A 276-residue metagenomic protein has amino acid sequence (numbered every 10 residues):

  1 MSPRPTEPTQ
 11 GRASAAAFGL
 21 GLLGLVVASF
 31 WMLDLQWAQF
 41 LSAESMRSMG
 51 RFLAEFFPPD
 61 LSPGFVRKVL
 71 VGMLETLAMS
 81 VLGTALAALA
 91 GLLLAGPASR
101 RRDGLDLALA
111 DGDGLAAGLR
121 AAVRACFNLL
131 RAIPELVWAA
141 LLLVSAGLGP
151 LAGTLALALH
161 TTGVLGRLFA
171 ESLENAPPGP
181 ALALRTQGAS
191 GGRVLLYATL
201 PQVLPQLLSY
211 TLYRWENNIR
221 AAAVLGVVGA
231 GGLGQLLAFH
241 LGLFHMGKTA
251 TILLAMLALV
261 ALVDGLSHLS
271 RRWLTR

Functional and structural regions predicted by a protein language model:
M1-A85, L89-L93, P97-G118, T275: N-terminal, non-cleaved signal-anchor transmembrane helix
V66, L70, L74, L115-A122 (+6 more regions): Alpha-helical membrane-protein architecture signal
S80, T84-L92, G96, L136 (+7 more regions): Hydrophobic positions within alpha-helical transmembrane segments of bacterial inner-membrane proteins
L92-R100, L168-N175, G179, N218 (+1 more regions): Membrane-spanning helices that line or support transport/gating and their immediate boundary helices in channels
A116-A156: Generic hydrophobic transmembrane alpha-helix motif, especially the helices
L141, G147-T199, P205-R214, G265: Membrane-cytosol interface at the C-terminal ends of specific transmembrane alpha-helices in multi-pass membrane
V144, A221-M256, L274-R276: Glycine-rich helix-loop "coupling/hinge" segments at transmembrane-helix boundaries in multipass transporters
P205, S209-L212, A250-R276: C-terminal transmembrane helix and the adjacent membrane-cytosol boundary/short C-terminal tail of inner/organellar
